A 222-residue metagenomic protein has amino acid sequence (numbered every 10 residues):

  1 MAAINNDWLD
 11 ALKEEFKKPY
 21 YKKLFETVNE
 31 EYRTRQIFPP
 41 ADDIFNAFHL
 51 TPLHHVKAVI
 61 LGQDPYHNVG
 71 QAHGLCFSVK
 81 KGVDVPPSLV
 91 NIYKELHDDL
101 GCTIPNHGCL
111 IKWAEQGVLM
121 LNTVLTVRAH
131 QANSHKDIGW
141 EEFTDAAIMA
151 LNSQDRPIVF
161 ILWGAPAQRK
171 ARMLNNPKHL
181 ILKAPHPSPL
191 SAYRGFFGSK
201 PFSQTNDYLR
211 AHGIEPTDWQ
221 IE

Functional and structural regions predicted by a protein language model:
A2, D7, E14-L162, P166-R169 (+5 more regions): A polyanion-binding, active-site-adjacent surface
R194-F196: A non-catalytic structural micro-motif
S199-K200: Polytopic transmembrane helical bundles with strong interfacial aromatic enrichment
